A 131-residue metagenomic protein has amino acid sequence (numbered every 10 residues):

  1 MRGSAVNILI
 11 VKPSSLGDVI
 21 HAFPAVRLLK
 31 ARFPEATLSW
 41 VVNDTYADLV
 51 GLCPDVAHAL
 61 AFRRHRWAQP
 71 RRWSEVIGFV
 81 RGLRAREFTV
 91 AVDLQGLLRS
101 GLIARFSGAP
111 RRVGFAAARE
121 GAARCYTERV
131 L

Functional and structural regions predicted by a protein language model:
M1-L131: Catalytic machinery of carbohydrate-active enzymes, primarily nucleotide-sugar-dependent glycosyltransferases
